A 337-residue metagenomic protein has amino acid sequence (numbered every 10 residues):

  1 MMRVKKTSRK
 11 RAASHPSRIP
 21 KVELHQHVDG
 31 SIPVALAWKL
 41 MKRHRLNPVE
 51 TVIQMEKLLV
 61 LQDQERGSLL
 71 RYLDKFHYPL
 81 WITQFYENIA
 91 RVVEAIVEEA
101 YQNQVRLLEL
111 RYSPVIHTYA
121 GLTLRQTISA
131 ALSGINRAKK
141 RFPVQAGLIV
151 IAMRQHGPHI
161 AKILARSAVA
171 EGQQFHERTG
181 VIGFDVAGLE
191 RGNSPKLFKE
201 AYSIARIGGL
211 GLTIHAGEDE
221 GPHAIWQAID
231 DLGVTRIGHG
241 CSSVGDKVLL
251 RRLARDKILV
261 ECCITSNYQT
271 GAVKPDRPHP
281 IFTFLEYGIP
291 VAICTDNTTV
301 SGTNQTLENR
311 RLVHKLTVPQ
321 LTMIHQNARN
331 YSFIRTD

Functional and structural regions predicted by a protein language model:
R3-L210, D219-Q227, D231-R236, S242-L259 (+1 more regions): Metal-cofactor-binding active-site regions of metalloenzymes
